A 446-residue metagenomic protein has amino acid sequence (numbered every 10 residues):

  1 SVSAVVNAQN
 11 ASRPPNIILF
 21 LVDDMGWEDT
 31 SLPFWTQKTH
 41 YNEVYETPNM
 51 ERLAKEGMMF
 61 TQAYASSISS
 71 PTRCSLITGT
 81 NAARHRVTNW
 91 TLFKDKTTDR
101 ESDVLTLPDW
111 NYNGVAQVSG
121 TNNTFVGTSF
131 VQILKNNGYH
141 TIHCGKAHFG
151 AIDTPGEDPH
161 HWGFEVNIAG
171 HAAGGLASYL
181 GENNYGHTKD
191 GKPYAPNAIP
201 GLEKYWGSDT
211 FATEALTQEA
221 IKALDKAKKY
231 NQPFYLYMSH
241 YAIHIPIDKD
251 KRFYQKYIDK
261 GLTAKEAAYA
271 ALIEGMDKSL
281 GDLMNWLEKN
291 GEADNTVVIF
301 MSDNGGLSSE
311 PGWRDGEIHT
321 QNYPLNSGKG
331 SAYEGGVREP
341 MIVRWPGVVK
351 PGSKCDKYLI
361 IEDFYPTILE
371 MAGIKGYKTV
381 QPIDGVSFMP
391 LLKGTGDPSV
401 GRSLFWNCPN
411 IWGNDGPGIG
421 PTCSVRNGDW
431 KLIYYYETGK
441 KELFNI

Functional and structural regions predicted by a protein language model:
Q9-M58, A147: Active-site-proximal N-terminal segment of extracellular/periplasmic enzymes that hydrolyze or transfer
R13, Y41-T47, Y64-I68, D99 (+9 more regions): A short beta-strand-to-alpha-helix junction
R13-I18, E56-T61, R84, N136-I142 (+6 more regions): Loop/turn elements at helix/coil->beta-strand transitions in domains of secreted/extracellular proteins
K38-R73, G79-R84, H140-I142, W162-H171: Short, structured active-site-proximal loop/turn typified by the sulfatase FGly-forming signature C/S-X-P-X-R
L92-H140, A147-Q232, H240-K249, T263-A264 (+1 more regions): Formylglycine-dependent
P155-G163, I245-K251, N285-V348, I360: Histidine-centered active-site microenvironments of extracellular/periplasmic hydrolases and transferases
E165-V166, H171-G174, G306-E334, V348-S353 (+2 more regions): C-terminal cap/loop subdomain of S1 sulfatases and analogous C-terminal strand-loop tails that border
F211, A215-K228, Q255-T296: A long, amphipathic alpha-helix that forms part of the scaffold/cap immediately adjacent to metal-dependent active
